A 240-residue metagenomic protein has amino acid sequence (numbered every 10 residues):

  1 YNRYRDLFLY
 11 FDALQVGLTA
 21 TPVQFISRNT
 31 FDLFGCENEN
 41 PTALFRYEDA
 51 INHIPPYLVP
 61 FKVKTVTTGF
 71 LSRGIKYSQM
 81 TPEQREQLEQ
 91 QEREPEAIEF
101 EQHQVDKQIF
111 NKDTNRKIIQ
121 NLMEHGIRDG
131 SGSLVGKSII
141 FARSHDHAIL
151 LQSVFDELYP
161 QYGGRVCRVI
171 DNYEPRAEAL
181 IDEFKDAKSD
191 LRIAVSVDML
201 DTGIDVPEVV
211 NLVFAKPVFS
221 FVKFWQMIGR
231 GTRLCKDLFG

Functional and structural regions predicted by a protein language model:
Y1-R28, P56: Conserved helicase ATPase motor motifs in RecA-like P-loop NTPase domains
R3-Y10, N29-L33, L150-V154, A179-E183 (+2 more regions): Alpha-helical scaffold elements adjacent to nucleotide-binding pockets in ATP/GTP-utilizing enzyme cores
L7-F11, Q24, N52-H53, D129-S133 (+3 more regions): Conserved catalytic network of the ASCE P-loop NTPase/AAA+ motor domain
D12-V16, L44, P60-F61, K137-I139 (+3 more regions): Beta-sheet entry/capping signal
A13, T21-F25, T67-S72, H145-D146 (+4 more regions): Conserved nucleotide-binding/hydrolysis micro-motifs of P-loop NTPases
R28-V135: Interdomain helical connector at the RecA1-RecA2 junction of SF1/SF2 helicase-like NTPases
E96-S196: Conserved C-terminal RecA-like helicase domain
G163-G240: Conserved RecA-like P-loop NTPase helicase motor core
